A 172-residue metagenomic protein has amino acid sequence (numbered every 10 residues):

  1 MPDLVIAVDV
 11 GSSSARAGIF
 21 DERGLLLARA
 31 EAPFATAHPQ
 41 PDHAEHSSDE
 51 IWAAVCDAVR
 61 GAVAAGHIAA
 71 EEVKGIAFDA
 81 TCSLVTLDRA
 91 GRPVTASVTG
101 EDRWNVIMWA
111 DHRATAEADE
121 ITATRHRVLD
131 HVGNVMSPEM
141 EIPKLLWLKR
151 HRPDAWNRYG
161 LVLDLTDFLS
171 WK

Functional and structural regions predicted by a protein language model:
M1-A96, D130, R158: N-terminal glycine/serine-rich phosphate-binding loop of ATP-dependent small-molecule kinases, especially carbohydrate
R60-K172: Glycine-rich phosphate-binding/catalytic subdomain of phosphoryl-transfer and nucleotide/sugar-phosphate-processing
